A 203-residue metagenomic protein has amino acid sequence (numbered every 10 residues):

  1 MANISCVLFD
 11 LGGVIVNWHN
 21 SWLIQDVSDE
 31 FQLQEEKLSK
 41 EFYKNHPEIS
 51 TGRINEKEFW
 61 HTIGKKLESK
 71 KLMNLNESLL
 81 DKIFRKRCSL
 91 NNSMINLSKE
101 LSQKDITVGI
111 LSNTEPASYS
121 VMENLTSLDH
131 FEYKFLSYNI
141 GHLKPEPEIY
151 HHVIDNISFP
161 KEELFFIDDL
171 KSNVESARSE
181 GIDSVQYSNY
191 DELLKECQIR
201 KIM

Functional and structural regions predicted by a protein language model:
M1-N3, F9, E115-M203: Asp-based, Mg2+/Mn2+-dependent phosphohydrolase catalytic module
A2-N96, Q103: N-terminal helical cap/lid subdomain that shapes the substrate entry/recognition surface in HAD-like hydrolases
D10-G13, G52, L101, I110 (+2 more regions): Generic structural signal for small/hydrophobic residues in well-ordered secondary structure, especially within
N17, I110-S112, Q186: Hydrophobic residues in well-ordered beta-strands that form the structural core
F84-S89, S112-N113, H142-L143: Short, flexible loop segments at the rims of nucleotide/cofactor-binding pockets, characterized by
S93-E100, S112-S118: Alpha-helical transmembrane segments and their immediate juxtamembrane flanks in integral membrane proteins
Q103-D105, G181: Glycine-centered short loops/turns at secondary-structure junctions
T107-G109, F165: A structural signal for isolated positions on well-ordered beta-strands in alpha/beta enzyme cores
